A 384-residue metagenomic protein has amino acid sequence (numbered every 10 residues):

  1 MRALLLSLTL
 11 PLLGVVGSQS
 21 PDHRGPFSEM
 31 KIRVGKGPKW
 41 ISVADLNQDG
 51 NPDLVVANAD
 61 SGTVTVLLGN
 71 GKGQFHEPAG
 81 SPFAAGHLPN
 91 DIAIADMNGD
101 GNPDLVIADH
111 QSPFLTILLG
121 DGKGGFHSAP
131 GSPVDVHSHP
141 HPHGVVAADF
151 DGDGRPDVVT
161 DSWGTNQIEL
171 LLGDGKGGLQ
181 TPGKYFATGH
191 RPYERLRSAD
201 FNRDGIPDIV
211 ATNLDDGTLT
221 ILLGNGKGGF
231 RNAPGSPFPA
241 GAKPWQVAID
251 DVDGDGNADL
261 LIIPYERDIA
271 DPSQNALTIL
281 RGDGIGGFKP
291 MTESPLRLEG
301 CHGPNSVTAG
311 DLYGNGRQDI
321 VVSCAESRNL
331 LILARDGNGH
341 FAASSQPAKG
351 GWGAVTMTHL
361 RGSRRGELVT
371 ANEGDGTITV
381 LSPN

Functional and structural regions predicted by a protein language model:
M1-S7: Sec-dependent signal peptide recognition, specifically the positively charged N-region followed immediately by
S7-G14: Bacterial N-terminal signal peptides
S18-K36, L68-H87, L119-H139, L172-R191 (+5 more regions): Blade-edge motifs of beta-propeller repeat domains
K39-Q48, N90-G99, H143-G152, L172 (+5 more regions): Beta-propeller blade termini
G50-P52, G101-P103, G154-P156, G205-P207 (+3 more regions): Glycine-aliphatic tripeptides that mark coil-to-beta-strand junctions in extracellular and membrane proteins
L54-N58, L105-D109, V158-D161, I209-T212 (+3 more regions): Hydrophobic beta-strand segments that make up the repeating blades of beta-propeller and related beta-repeat
D60-G62, Q111-P113, G164-N166, D215-G217 (+3 more regions): Short glycine/acidic-enriched loop and turn motifs that connect beta-strands
T63-V66, F114-L118, Q167-L171, T218-L222 (+3 more regions): A short loop-to-beta-strand structural motif that recurs across blades of beta-propeller domains
